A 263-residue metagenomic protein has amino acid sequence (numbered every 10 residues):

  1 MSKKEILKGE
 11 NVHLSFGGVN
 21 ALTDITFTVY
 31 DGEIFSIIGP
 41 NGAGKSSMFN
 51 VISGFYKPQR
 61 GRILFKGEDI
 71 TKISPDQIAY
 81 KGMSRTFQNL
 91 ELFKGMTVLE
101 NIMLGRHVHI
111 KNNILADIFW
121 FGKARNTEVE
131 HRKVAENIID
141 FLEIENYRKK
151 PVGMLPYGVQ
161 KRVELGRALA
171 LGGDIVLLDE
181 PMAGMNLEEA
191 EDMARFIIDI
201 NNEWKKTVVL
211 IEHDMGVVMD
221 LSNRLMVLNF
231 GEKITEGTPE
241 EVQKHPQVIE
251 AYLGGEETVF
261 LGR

Functional and structural regions predicted by a protein language model:
S2-R263: Glycine-rich phosphate-binding loops of nucleotide-dependent enzymes
